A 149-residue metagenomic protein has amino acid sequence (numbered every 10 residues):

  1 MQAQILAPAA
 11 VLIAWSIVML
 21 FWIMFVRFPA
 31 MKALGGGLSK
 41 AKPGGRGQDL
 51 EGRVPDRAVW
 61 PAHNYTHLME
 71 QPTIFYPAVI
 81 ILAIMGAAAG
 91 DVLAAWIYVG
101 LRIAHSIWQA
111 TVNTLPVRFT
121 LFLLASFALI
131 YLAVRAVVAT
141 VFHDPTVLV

Functional and structural regions predicted by a protein language model:
M1, Q48-V54: Helix-boundary and loop/linker segments of multi-pass membrane transporters
Q2-I13, H63, A88-V92, L115 (+1 more regions): Membrane-water interface of alpha-helical transmembrane segments
A3-G44: N-terminal signal-anchor transmembrane alpha helix
A10-F21, Q71-I74, W96-I103, L123-V137: Hydrophobic alpha-helical transmembrane segments of multipass integral membrane proteins
D56, T66-V79: Core segments of transmembrane alpha-helices that mediate helix-helix packing or line hydrophobic substrate/ligand
P77-G100: Short alpha-helical packing/oligomerization segments
A104-A128: Interfacial loop-to-transmembrane junctions
L132-V149: Juxtamembrane boundary at the C-terminal end of a transmembrane helix
